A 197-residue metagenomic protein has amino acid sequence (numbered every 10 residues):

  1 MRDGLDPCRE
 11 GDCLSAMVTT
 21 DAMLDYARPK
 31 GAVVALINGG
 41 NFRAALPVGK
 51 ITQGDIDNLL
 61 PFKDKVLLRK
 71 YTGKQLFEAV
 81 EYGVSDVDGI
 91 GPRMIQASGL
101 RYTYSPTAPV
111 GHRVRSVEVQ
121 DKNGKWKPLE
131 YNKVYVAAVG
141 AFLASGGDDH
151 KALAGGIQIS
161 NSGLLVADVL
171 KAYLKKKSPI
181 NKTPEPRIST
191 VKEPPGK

Functional and structural regions predicted by a protein language model:
M1-D12: Glycine-rich phosphate/diphosphate-binding loops and the adjacent beta-loop-alpha structural elements that coordinate
C13-K197: Feature captures C-terminal
